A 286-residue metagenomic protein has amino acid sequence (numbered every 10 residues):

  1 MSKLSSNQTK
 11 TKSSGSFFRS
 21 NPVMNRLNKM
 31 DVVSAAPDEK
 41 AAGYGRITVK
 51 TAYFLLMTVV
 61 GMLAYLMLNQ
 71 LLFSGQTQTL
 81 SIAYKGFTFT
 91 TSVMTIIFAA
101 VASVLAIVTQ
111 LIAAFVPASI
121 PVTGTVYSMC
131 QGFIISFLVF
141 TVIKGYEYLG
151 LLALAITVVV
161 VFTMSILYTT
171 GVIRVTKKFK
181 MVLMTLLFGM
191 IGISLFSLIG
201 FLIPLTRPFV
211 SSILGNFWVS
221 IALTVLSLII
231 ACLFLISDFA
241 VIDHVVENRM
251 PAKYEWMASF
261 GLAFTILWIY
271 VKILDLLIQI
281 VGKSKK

Functional and structural regions predicted by a protein language model:
M1-K286: A hydrophobic alpha-helical transmembrane-helix feature that marks the membrane cores and membrane-interface segments
